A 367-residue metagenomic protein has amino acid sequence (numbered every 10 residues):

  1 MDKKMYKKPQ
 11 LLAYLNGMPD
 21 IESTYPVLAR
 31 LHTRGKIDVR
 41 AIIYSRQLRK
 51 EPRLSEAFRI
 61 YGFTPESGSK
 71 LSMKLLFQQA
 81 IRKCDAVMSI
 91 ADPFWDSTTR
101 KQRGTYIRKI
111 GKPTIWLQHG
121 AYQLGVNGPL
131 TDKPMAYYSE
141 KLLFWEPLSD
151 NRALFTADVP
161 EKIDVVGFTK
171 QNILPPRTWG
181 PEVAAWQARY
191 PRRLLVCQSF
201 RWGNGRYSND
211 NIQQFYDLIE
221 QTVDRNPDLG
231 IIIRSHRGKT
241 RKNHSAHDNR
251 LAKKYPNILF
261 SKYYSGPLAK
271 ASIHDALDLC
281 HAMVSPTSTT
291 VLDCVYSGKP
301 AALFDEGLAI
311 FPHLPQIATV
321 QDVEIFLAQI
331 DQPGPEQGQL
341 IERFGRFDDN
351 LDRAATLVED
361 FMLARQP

Functional and structural regions predicted by a protein language model:
L12-L174: Active-site and donor-binding regions of nucleotide-sugar-utilizing enzymes
E22-S23, R30, Q171-R250: Conserved catalytic-core segment of nucleotide-activated headgroup transferases in glycan assembly
I42-L48, L54-A57, E220-L268: Catalytic donor nucleotide-activated moiety binding site of glycosyltransferases and closely related
R46-P52, D92-R100, R201-Q213, K239-A246 (+1 more regions): Short, flexible/disordered intra-domain loops and linkers
P65-S72, L259-P267, L314-Q329: Short acidic-hydrophobic, aromatic-tinged amphipathic segments that line or gate anion-handling sites
C84-D92, Q118-G120, G167-T169, R193-G203 (+2 more regions): Short loop/turn segments at strand-loop or loop-helix junctions that form parts of catalytic or ligand-binding pockets
L268-H313: A donor-sugar binding/catalytic signature common to diverse glycosyltransferases and related nucleotide-sugar
H313-P367: Leloir-type glycosyltransferase catalytic cores
